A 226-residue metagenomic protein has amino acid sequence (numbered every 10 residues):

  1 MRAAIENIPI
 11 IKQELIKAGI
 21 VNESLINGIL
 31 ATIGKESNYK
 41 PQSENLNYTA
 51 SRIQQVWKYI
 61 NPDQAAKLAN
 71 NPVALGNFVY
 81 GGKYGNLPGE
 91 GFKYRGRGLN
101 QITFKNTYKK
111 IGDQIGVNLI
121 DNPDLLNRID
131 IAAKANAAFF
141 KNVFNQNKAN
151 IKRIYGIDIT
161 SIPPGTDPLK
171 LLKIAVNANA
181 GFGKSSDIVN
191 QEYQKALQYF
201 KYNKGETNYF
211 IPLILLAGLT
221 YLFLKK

Functional and structural regions predicted by a protein language model:
M1-R2, Q13, K17, K148-A149 (+2 more regions): Acidic, glycine/proline-rich intrinsically disordered low-complexity segments
R2-I10, G34-K141: Peptidoglycan-targeting cell-wall enzymes and recognition modules
E14-V21, A31, K35-Y39, V56 (+5 more regions): Structured segments of extracytoplasmic/periplasmic soluble domains in secreted or envelope-associated proteins
V21-L25, F92-R95, G165-P168: Extracellular/periplasmic catalytic domains that process cell-envelope and extracellular macromolecules
I33-S37, T103-F104, I151-K184: Acidic helix/loop microenvironments that form the catalytic cleft of cell-wall polysaccharide enzymes
I53-Q54, I60-D63, D167-N203: Catalytic and substrate-binding regions of cell-wall glycan-acting enzymes that process beta-1,4-linked
Y108-D121, F140-T166: Substrate-binding/catalytic groove segments of enzymes that remodel or degrade extracellular structural polymers
G205-K226: Single-pass alpha-helical membrane anchors
